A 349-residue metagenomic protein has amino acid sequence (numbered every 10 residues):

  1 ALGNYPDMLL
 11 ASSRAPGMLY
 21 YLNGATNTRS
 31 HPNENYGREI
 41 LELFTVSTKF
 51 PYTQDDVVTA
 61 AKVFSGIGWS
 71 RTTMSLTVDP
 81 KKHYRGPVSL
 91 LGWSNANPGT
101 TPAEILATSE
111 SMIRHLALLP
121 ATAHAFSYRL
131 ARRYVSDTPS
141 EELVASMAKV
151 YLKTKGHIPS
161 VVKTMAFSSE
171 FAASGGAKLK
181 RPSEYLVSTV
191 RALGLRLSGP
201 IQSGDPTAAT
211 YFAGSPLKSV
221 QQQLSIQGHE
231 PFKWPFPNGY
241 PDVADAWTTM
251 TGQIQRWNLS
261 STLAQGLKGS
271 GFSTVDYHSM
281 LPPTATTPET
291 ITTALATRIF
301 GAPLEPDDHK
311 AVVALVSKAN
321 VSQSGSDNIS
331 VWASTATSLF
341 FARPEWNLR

Functional and structural regions predicted by a protein language model:
A1-A208, N347: Active-site substrate-binding loop specific to GH73 endo-beta-N-acetylglucosaminidase modules in bacterial autolysins
L119, A123, S127-T154, K163-R349: Flexible, low-complexity segments enriched for small/polar residues
